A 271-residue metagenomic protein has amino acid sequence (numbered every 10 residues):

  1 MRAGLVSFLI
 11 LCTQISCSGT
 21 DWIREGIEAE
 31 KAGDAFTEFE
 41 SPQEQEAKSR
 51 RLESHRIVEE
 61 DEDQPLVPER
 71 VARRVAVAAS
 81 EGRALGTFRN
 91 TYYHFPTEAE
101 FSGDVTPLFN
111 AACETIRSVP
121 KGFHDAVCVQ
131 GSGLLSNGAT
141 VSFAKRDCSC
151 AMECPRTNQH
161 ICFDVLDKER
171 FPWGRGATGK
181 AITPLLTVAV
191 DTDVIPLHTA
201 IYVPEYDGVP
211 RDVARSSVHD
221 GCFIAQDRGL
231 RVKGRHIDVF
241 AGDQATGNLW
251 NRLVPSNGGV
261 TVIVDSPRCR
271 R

Functional and structural regions predicted by a protein language model:
M1-I23: Sec-dependent N-terminal signal peptides
G4, A32-A35: N-terminal leader/targeting signatures
S18-W22, G33, F39-R271: Solvent-exposed, well-ordered loop and adjacent helix/strand elements within mature globular domains that form
I27-A29: N-terminal hydrophobic targeting segments that direct proteins to the cell envelope
